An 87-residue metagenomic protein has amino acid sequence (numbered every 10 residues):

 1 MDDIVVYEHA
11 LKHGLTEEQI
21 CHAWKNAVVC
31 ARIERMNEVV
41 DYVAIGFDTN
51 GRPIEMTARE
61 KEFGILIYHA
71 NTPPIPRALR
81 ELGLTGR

Functional and structural regions predicted by a protein language model:
M1-R87: Ribonuclease/tRNase effector modules and their secretory precursors
